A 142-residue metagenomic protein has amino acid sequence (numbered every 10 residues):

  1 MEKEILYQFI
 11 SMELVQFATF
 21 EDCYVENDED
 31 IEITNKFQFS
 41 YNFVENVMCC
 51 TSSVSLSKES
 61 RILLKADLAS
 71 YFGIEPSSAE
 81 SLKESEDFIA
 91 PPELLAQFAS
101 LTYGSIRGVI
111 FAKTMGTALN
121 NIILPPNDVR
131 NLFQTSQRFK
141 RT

Functional and structural regions predicted by a protein language model:
M1-L101, G108-T142: N-terminal intrinsically disordered, cationic/polar leader segments that include organellar targeting peptides
